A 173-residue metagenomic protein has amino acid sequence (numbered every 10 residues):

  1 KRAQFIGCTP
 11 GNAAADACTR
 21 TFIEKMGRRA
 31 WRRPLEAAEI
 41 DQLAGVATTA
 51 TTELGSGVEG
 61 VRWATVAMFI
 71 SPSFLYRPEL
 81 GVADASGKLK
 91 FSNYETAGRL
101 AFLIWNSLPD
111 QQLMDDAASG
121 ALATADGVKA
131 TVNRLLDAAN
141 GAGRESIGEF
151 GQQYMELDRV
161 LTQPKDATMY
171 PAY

Functional and structural regions predicted by a protein language model:
K1-Y173: Low-complexity, glycine/serine/threonine/alanine-rich intrinsically disordered linker and propeptide segments
